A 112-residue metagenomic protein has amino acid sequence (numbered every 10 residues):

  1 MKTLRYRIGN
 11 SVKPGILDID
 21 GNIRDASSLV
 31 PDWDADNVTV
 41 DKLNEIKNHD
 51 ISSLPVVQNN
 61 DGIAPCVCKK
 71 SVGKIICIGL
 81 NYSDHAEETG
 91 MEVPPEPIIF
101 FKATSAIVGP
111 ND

Functional and structural regions predicted by a protein language model:
M1-P97: N-terminal non-catalytic cap/leader segment that marks the start of a structured domain
V93-P110: Structural signature of FAD isoalloxazine-binding scaffolds in flavoprotein oxidoreductases
